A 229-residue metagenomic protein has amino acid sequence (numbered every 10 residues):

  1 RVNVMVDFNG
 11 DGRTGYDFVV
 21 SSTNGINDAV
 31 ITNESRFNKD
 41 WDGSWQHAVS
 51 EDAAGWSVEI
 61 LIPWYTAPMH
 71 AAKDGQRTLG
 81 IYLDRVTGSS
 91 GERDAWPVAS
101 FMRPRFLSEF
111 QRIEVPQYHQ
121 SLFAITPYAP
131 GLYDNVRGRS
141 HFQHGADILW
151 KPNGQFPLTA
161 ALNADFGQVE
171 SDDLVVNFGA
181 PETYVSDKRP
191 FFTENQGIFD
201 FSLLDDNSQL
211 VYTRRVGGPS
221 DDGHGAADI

Functional and structural regions predicted by a protein language model:
R1-I229: Structural preference for beta-rich elements and adjacent junctions enriched in aromatics
